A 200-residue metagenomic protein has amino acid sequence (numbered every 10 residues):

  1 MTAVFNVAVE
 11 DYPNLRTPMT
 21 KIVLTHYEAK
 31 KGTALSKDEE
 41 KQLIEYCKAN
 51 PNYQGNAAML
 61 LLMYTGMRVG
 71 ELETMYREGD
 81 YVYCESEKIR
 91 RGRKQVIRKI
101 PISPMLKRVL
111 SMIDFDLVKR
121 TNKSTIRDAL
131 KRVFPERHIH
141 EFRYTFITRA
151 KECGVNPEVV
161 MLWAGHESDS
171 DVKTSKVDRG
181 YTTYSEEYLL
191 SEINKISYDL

Functional and structural regions predicted by a protein language model:
M1-V9, I102, I126: Non-catalytic DNA-binding core/recognition domains of DNA-processing enzymes
A3, T74, D128, R149 (+4 more regions): DNA-binding alpha-helical recognition surfaces that contact promoter or target DNA
N6-L15, M59-Y83, P157-L162: Short, charged phosphate-coordinating catalytic segments
E10, N14-L15, T20-V69, E141-R143: Basic, Lys/Arg- and aromatic-enriched nucleic-acid-binding interface segment
L24, K37-E39, T65, T74-V109 (+1 more regions): Conserved tyrosine-mediated DNA breakage-rejoining catalytic core shared by Y-recombinases
A34, K88-R91, A164-Y198: Catalytic-site neighborhood detector that most strongly recognizes the C-terminal catalytic loop/helix of tyrosine
L60, Y64, E71, E141-E167 (+1 more regions): C-terminal catalytic core of tyrosine-transesterase DNA break-rejoin enzymes
P101-E136, H140-F142, F146, E158: Active-site/catalytic core of tyrosine-dependent DNA strand-transfer enzymes
